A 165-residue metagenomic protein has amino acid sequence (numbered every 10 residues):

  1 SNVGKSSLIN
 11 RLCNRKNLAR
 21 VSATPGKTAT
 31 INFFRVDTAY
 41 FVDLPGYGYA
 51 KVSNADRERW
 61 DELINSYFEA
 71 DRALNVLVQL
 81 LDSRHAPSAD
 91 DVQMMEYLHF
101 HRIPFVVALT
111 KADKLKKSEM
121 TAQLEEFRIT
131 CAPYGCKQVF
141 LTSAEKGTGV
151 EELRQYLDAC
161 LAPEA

Functional and structural regions predicted by a protein language model:
S1-K51, A55, A162: Conserved G1/Walker A P-loop phosphate-binding module
C13, N65-R72, D82, H99 (+5 more regions): Signal for well-folded cores of large energy- and translation-related assemblies
P25-T28, F33-R35, Y40, F68-L74 (+3 more regions): Conserved catalytic network of the ASCE P-loop NTPase/AAA+ motor domain
Y47-R57, R84, D113-K116: Flexible beta-alpha connector loops of hexameric P-loop NTPases
D56-R84, E96-A108: Inter-motif core of Ras-like GTPase G domains
A86-H101, T121-F127: Conserved catalytic-core segment of NTP-binding enzymes
K114-A165: Canonical P-loop GTPase G-domain recognition
